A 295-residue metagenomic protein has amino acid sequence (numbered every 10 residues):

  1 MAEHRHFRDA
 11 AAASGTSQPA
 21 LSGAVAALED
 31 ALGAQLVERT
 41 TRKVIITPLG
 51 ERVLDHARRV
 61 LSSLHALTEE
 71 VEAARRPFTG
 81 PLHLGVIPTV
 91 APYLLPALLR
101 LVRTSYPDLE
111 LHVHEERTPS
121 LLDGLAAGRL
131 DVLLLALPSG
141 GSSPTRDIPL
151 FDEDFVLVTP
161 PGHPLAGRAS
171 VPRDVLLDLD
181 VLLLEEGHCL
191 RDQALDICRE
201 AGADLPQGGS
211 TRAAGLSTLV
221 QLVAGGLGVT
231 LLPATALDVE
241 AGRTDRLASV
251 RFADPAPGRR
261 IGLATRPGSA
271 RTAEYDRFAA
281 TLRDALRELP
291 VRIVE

Functional and structural regions predicted by a protein language model:
M1-A20, T41: Short helix-boundary/capping micro-motifs
D9, E29-I46, E51: A short LG(V/I)-centered, amphipathic sequence patch enriched for acidic residue(s) preceding the LG motif
R42, P48, E72-A91, S105-E110 (+2 more regions): Interdomain hinge and pocket-entrance segments immediately C-terminal to HTH DNA-binding domains
T79-S142, D204: Central regulatory/effector-binding core of bacterial HTH transcription factors
L94, S249-R292: A late-sequence structural motif
R117-L130, A136, L183-V250: Hydrophobic hinge/microswitch elements
A136, L165-A166, P172, D180-A201 (+2 more regions): Secondary-structure junction motif
S142-P149, E153, R168, V175 (+1 more regions): Beta-alpha-beta core module
